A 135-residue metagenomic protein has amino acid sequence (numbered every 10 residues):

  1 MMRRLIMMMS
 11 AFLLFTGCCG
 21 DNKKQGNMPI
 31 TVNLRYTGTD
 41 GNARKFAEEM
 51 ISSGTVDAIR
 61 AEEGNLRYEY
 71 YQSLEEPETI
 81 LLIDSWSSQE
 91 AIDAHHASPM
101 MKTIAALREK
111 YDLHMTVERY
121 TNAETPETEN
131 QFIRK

Functional and structural regions predicted by a protein language model:
M1-M2, M28: Initiator methionine at the very start of the polypeptide chain
R3-M8: Sec-dependent signal peptide recognition, specifically the positively charged N-region followed immediately by
A11-L13: Membrane-interface segments of envelope glycosyltransferases acting on lipid-linked substrates or membrane lipids
F15-I80, S87-A97, L113-K135: Short S/T/G/P-rich N-terminal loop/turn motif that feeds into the first structured element of a domain
P99-M101: Glycine-rich, phosphate-binding/catalytic loops in enzymes
T103-R108: Outer-membrane beta-barrel domain signature
